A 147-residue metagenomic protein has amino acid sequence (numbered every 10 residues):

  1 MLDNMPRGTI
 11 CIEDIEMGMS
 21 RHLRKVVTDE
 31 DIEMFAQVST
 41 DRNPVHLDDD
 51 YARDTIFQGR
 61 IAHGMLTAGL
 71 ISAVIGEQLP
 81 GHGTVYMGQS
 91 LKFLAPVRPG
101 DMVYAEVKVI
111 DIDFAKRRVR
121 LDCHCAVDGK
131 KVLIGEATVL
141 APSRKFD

Functional and structural regions predicted by a protein language model:
M1-D3, R7-M17, V97-D147: HotDog/MaoC-like acyl-thioester-processing domains
M1-T84, F146-D147: Hot-dog-fold acyl-thioester-processing enzymes
H22-V26, K92, T138-L140: Generic structural detector for well-ordered beta-strands
F35, D49-A52, G88, K92 (+4 more regions): Flexible domain-boundary/linker segments
E77-D101, A105: Mid-chain, well-packed structural core segment of small domains
